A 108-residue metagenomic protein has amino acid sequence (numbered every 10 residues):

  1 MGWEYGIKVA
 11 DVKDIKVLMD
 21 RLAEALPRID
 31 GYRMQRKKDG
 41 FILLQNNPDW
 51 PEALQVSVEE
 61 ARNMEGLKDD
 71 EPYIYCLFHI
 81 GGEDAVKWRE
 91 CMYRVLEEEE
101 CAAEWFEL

Functional and structural regions predicted by a protein language model:
M1-I15: Terminal, regulation- and interaction-focused segments at domain boundaries
I7-K8, M34, F41-L43, V56 (+2 more regions): Hydrophobic transmembrane signal anchors and adjacent membrane-proximal interface regions, especially in viral
K13-E83: Short, intrinsically disordered low-complexity segments
M19-E24, R28, H79, E83-L108: Acidic, proline/glycine-rich low-complexity IDRs
